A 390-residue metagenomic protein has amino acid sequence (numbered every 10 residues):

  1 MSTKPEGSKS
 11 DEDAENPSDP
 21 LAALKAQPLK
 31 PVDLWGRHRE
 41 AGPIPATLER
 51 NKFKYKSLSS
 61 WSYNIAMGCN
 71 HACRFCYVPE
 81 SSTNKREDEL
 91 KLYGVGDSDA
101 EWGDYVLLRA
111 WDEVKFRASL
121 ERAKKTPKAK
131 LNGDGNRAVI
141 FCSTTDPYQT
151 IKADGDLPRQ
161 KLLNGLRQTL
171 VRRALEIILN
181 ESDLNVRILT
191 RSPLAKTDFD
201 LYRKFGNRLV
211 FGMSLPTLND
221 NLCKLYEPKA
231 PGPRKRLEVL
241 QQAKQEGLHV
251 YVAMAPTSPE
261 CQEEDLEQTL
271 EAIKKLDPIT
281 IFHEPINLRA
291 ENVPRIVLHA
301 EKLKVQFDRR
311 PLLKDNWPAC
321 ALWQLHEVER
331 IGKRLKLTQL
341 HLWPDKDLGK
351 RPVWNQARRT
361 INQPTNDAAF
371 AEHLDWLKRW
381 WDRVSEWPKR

Functional and structural regions predicted by a protein language model:
S2-H38, E264-R390: Auxiliary Fe-S-binding modules of radical SAM enzymes
K30, L34-W35, R39-A66, N70-V210: Conserved Radical SAM active-site core
V139, V186-I188, F211-M213, V250-M254 (+2 more regions): Hydrophobic faces of well-ordered beta-strands that scaffold small-molecule active sites in alpha/beta enzyme cores
I140-L157, L184, P193-T197, L209-A230 (+3 more regions): Conserved radical SAM core fold
L162-L166, E227-K235, C261, D265 (+1 more regions): Alpha-helix N-cap and loop-to-helix initiation/capping positions
L170-A174, D198, K235-L240, D265-A272 (+1 more regions): A general structural detector for well-ordered alpha-helical segments in enzyme core domains, enriched
I178-L179, R203-G206, L237-E246, E329-K333: Surface-exposed amphipathic alpha-helices with a cationic face
K229, V239-E263: Conserved strand-turn element in the central/C-terminal portion of the radical SAM core barrel that lines
